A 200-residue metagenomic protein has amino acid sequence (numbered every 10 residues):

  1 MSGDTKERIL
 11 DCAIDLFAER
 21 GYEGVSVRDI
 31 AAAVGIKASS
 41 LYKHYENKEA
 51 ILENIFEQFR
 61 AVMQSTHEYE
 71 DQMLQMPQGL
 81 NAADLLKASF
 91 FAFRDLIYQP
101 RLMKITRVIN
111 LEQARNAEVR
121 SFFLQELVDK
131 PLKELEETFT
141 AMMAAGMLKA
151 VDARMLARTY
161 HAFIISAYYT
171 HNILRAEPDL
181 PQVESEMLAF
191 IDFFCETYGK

Functional and structural regions predicted by a protein language model:
M1-D4, M73: N-terminal intrinsically disordered/low-complexity leader segments
D4-T5, C12: N-terminal positioning helix adjacent to the helix-turn-helix/winged-helix DNA-binding module
R8, L16-Q58: Helix-turn-helix
K48, I55, F59-M63, S89 (+4 more regions): Hydrophobic/aromatic residues within well-ordered alpha-helical segments
N54, E68-M103, A153-Y160, M187: Hydrophobic alpha-helical connector segments
V62-T66, P100, N116, E134 (+4 more regions): A short secondary-structure junction motif
D84, D95, Q99-K104, V108-N110 (+2 more regions): Amphipathic alpha-helical packing segments from all-alpha helical-bundle domains
S121, Q125, F139, M143-D192: Hydrophobic/aromatic-rich alpha-helical bundle segments in the mid-to-C-terminal region
